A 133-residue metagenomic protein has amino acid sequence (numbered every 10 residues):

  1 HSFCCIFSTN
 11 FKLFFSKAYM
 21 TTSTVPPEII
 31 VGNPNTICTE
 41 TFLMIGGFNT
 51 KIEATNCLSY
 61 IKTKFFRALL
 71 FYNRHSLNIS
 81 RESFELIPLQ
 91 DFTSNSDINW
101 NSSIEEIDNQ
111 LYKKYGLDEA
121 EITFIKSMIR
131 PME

Functional and structural regions predicted by a protein language model:
H1-W100, E106, K113, S127-E133: Polybasic, glycine- and aromatic-enriched phosphate-binding surface used to engage nucleic acids
Q110-I122: Short acidic, low-complexity intrinsically disordered linear motifs used for protein-protein interactions
